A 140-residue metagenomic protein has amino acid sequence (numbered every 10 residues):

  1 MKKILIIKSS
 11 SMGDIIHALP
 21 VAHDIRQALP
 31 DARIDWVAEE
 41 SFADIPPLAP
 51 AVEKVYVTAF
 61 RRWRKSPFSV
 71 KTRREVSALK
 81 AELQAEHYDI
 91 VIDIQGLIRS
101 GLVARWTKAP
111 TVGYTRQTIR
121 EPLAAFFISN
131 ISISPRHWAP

Functional and structural regions predicted by a protein language model:
M1-P140: Catalytic machinery of carbohydrate-active enzymes, primarily nucleotide-sugar-dependent glycosyltransferases
